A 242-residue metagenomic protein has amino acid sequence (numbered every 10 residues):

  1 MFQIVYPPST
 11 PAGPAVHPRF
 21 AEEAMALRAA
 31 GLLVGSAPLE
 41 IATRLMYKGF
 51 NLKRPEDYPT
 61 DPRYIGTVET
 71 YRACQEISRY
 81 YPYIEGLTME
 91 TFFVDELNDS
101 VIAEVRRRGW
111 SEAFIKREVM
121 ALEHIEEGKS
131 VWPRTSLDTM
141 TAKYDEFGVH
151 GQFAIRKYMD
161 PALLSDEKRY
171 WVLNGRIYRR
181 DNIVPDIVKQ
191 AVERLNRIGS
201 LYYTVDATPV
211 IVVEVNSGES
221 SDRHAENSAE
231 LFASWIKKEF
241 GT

Functional and structural regions predicted by a protein language model:
M1-I65, T70, S100: ATP-binding N-terminal substructure of ATP-dependent carboxylate-amine bond-forming enzymes
Q3-S9, E40, D57-P59, V68-E167 (+2 more regions): Active-site nucleotide/adenylate-binding loops and adjacent lid/helix of ATP-dependent enzymes
T10-P18, H124, R223-N227: Short, flexible/disordered intra-domain loops and linkers
H17-A21, I77, S165, L201: Conserved glycosyltransferase catalytic-site signature
E23-G31, I84, V105, I125 (+3 more regions): Hydrophobic, Leu/Ile/Phe/Ala-enriched alpha-helical segments that form helix-helix packing faces
L27, Y170-W171: Short aromatic-centered micro-motifs
V34, T91, E112, G199-Y202: Residue-level detector of short coil/turn "hinge" positions at structural boundaries
G148-M159, W171-V212, N216-T242: A long amphipathic alpha-helix within ATP-dependent nucleotide-binding catalytic cores
